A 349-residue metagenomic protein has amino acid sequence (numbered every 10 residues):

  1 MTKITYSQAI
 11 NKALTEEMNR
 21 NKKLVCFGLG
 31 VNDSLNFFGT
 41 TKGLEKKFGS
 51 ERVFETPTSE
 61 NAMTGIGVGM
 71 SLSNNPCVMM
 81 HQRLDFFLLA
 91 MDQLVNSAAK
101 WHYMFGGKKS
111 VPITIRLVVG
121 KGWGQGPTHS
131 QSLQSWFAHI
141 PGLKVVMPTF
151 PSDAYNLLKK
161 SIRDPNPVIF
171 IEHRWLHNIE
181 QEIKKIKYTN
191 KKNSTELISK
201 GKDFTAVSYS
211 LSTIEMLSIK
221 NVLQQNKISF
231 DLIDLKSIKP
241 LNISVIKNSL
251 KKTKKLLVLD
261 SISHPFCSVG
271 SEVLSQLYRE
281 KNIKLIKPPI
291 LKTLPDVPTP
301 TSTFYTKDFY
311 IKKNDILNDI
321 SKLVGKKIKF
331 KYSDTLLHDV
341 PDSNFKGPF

Functional and structural regions predicted by a protein language model:
M1-P167, I171, D334-F349: Thiamine diphosphate
V31, F37-K47, E60, K108-T114 (+2 more regions): Thiamine diphosphate
